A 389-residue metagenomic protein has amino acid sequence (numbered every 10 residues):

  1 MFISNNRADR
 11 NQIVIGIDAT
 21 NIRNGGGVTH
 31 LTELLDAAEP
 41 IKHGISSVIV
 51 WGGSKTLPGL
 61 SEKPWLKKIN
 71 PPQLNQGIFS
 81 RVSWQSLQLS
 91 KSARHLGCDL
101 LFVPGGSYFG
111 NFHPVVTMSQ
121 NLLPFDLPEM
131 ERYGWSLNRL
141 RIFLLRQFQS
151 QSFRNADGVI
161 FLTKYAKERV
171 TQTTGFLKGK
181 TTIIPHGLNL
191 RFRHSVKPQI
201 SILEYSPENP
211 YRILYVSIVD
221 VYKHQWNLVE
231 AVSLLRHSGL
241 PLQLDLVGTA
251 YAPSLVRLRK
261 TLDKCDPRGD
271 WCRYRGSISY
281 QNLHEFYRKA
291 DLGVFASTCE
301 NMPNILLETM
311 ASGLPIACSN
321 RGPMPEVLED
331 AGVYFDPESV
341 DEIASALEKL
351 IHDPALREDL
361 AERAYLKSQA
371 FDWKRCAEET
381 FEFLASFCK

Functional and structural regions predicted by a protein language model:
V28-D36, Y211, D220-L234, D341: A conserved mid-protein helix/loop that constitutes part of the nucleotide-sugar donor-binding site
S86, A93, S277-I278, E285-A290: Short alpha-helical donor nucleotide-sugar binding micro-motif in glycosyltransferases
N138-V159: Membrane-proximal helix-turn-helix segments that form the acceptor-binding/catalytic region of lipid-linked
Y165, G187: Carbohydrate-associated surface elements
R257-Q281: Nucleotide-activated donor-binding/catalytic signature segment of Leloir-type glycosyltransferases, i.e., the conserved
T298: Aromatic "clamp/platform" in nucleotide-sugar-dependent glycosyltransferases that forms part of the donor/acceptor
P315-C318: Short hydrophobic beta-strand element within catalytic cores of glycosyltransferases and related nucleotide-activated
V333-V340, K349-P354: Conserved acidic donor-binding segment of nucleotide-sugar-dependent glycosyltransferases
